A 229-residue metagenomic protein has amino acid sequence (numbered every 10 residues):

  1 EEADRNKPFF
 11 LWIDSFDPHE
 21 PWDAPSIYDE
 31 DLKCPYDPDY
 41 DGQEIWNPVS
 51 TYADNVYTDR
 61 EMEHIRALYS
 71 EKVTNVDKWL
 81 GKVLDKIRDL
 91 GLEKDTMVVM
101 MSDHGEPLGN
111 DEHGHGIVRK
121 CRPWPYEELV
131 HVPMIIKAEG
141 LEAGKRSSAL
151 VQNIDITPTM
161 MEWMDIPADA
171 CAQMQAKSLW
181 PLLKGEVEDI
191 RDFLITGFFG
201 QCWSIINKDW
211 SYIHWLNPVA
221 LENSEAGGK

Functional and structural regions predicted by a protein language model:
E1-W46, K82-L90, S102: A hydrophobic, helix-centered structural microdomain
A3, Q43, N47-T96, W163: A long, amphipathic alpha-helix that forms part of the scaffold/cap immediately adjacent to metal-dependent active
F10-D17, M97-S102, I135-I136, F193-F198 (+2 more regions): Short beta-strand segments
D23-P35, R88-Q152, W203: Histidine-centered active-site microenvironments of extracellular/periplasmic hydrolases and transferases
L32-Y36, Y40-Y52, R60, R88 (+3 more regions): Feature captures the catalytic ectodomains and active-site-proximal regions of enzymes that hydrolyze or transfer
E63-N75, V118-V132, L141-P158, A168-S178 (+1 more regions): A short beta-strand-to-alpha-helix junction
K94-T96, E106, G144-N207: Polar, surface-exposed loop/tail segments that function as active-site lids or cofactor/substrate-recognition elements
E127, G197-K229: C-terminal, low-complexity/hydrophilic appendages and adjacent surface loops of extracellular/periplasmic anionic
